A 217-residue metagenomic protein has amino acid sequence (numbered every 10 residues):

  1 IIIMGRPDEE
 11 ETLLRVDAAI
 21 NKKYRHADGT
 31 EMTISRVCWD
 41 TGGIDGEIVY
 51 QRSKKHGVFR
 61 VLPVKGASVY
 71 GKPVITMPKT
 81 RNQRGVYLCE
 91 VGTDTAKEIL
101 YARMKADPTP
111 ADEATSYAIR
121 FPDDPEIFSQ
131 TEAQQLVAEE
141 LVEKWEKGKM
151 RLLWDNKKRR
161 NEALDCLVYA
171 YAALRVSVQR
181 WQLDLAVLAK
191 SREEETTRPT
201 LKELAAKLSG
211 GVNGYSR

Functional and structural regions predicted by a protein language model:
I1-I2, V49-S53, L153-D155, V178-A189: Composition- and surface-driven signal marking solvent-exposed, interaction-prone regions in large proteins
I1-K147, R192-R217: Mg2+-dependent endonuclease catalytic cores in nucleic-acid-processing enzymes, primarily RNase H-like
Q135-Q182: Extracellular low-complexity, Gly/Ser/Thr-rich intrinsically disordered linkers and protease-sensitive activation/hinge
A172-L201: Long, highly charged low-complexity segments enriched in Glu/Asp and Lys/Arg with interspersed Ser/Thr
